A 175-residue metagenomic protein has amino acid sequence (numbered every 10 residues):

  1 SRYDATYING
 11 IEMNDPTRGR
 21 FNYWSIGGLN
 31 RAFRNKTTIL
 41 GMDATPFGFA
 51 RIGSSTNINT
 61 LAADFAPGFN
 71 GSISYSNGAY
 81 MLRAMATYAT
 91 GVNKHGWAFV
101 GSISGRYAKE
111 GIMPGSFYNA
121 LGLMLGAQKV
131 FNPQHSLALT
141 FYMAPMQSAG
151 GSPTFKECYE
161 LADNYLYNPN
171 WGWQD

Functional and structural regions predicted by a protein language model:
S1, T45-F49, L61-F65, A98-V100 (+2 more regions): Short acidic-glycine motifs
S1-E12: Extracytoplasmic beta-strand/coil segments of soluble accessory domains associated with Gram-negative outer-membrane
G10-E12, A62, G105, M143: A mature extracytoplasmic/lumenal domain signature
E12-L40, N59-L61: Short acidic/polar hinge/loop motifs at secondary-structure boundaries that mediate gating or recognition
N14-D15, D43-P46, A108: Short beta-strands and strand-coil junctions in structured, solvent-facing domains, enriched
F33-T38, G53-S55, N59-N77, F99-G101: Transmembrane beta-strand segments of Gram-negative outer membrane beta-barrel proteins
N70, Y75-A108, I112-S152, W171: Transmembrane beta-barrel wall of Gram-negative outer-membrane proteins
G151-Q174: Solvent-exposed loop segments that connect transmembrane elements
